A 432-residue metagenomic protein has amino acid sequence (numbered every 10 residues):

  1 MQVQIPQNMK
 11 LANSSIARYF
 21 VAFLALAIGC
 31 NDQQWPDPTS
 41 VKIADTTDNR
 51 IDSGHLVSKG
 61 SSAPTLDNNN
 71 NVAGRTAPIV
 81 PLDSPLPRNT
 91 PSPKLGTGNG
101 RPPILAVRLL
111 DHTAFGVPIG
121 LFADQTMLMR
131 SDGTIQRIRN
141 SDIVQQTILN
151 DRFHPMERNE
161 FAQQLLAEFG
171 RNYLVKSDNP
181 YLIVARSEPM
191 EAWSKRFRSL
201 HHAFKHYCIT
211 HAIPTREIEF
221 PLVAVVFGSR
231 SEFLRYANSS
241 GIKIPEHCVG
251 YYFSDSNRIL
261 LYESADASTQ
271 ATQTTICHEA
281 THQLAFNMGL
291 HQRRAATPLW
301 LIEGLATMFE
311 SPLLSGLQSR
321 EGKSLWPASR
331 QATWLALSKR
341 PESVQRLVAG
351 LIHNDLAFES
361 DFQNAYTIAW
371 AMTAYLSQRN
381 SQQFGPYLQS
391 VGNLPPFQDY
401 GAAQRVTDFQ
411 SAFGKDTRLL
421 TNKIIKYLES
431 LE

Functional and structural regions predicted by a protein language model:
I5-Q34: Sec-dependent N-terminal signal peptides
L24-D32, N287, P312, G316: Short hydrophobic alpha-helical membrane-anchoring segments
C30-T210, Y236-A237: Compositionally biased alpha-helical segments
T147, L284-A285, E310: Activation segment
G170-P298, P396, Y400-S411: Juxtacatalytic substrate-recognition/specificity segment
E246-I259, A271, R293-E432: Acidic/His/Gly-enriched intrinsically disordered linker/tail segments that often contain short helix/coil "MoRF-like"
